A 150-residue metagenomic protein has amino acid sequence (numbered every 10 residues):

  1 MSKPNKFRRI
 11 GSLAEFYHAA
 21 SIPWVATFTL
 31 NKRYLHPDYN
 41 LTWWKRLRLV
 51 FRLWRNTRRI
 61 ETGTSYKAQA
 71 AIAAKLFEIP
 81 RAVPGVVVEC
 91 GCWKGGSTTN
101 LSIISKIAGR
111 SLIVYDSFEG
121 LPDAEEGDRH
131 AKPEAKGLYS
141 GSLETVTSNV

Functional and structural regions predicted by a protein language model:
M1-S2: Soluble, non-transmembrane catalytic domains of enzymes that act on hydrophobic metabolites at membranes
N5-R8, E119: Poly-acidic low-complexity segments
F7-V86: Class I SAM-dependent methyltransferase Rossmann-like catalytic core, especially the SAM/SAH-binding loop
R46, R52-R59, F77, R81-V150: S-adenosylmethionine/decaboxylated-SAM
